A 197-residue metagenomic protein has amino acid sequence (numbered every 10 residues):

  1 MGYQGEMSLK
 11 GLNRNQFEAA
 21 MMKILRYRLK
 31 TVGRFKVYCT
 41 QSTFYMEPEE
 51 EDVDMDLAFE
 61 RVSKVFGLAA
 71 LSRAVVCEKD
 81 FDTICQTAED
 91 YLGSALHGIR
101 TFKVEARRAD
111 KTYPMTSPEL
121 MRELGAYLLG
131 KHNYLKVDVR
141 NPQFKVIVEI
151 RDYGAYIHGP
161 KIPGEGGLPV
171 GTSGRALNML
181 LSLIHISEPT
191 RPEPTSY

Functional and structural regions predicted by a protein language model:
M1-L12: Short glycine-/aliphatic-rich beta-strand segments at the starts of folded cytosolic domains
L12-N15, M115-T116: Short, solvent-exposed loop/turn segments at secondary-structure boundaries
Q16-T31: Short amphipathic alpha-helix segments
Y27-R107: Non-catalytic nucleic-acid substrate-recognition regions in nucleic-acid-modifying enzymes
V76-P169: Non-catalytic substrate-recognition/targeting regions of SAM-dependent transferases
G171-A176: A short, charged/proline- and glycine-enriched loop that marks the coil->beta-strand transition at the N-terminal
L177-L183: Short, glycine-rich nucleotide/cofactor-binding loops
I184-Y197: Single conserved hydrophobic/aromatic residue that forms the stacking wall/gate of nucleotide- or nucleobase-binding
